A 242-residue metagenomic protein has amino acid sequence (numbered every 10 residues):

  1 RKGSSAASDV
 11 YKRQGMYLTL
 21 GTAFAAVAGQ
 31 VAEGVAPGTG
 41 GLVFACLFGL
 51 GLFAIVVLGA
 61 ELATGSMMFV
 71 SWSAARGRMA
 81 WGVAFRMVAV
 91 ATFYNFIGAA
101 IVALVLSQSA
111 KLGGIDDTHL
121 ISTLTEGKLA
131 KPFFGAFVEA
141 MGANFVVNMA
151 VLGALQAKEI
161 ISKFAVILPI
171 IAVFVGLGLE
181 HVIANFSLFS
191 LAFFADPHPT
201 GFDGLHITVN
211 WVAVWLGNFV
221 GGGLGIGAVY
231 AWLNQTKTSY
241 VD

Functional and structural regions predicted by a protein language model:
K2-A7, Y11: Single conserved hydrophobic/aromatic residue that forms the stacking wall/gate of nucleotide- or nucleobase-binding
M16-L42: Long, highly hydrophobic alpha-helical transmembrane signal-anchor segments
T19-F24, F53-Q108, A136-M141, F145-Q156 (+1 more regions): A structural feature that tracks compact, well-ordered secondary-structure segments with a strong bias toward
A32-V43, A130-F134, L155-I160, V212: Interfacial loop-to-helix junctions that mark the boundaries of transmembrane helices in multi-pass membrane
G41-L52: Alpha-helical transmembrane segments
Q108-A136: Membrane-interface interhelical connector segments
K158-V173: Internal alpha-helical transmembrane segments of multi-pass membrane proteins
A231-V241: Membrane-interface capping segments at transmembrane-helix boundaries
